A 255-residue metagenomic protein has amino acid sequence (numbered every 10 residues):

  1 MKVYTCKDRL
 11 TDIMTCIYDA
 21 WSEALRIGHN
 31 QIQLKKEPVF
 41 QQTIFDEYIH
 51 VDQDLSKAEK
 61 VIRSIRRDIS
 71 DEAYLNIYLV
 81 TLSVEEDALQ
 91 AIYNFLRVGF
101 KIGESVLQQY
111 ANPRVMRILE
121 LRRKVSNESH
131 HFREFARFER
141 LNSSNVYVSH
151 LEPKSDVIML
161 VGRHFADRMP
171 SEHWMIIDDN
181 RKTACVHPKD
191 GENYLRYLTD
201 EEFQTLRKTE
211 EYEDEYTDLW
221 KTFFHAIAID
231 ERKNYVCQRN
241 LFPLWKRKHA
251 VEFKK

Functional and structural regions predicted by a protein language model:
M1-D54: N-terminal ordered "arm"
M1-Y4, Y147, E202-T205: Glycine- and acidic
D12-E23, N94-V98, R163-D167, D218-H225: Short, hydrophobic/amphipathic alpha-helical patches that form generic packing surfaces within helical domains
Q33-R133: Charged, alpha-helical interface segments at or near domain boundaries
I49-Q53, K57, G191-T205: Acidic, Ser/Thr-rich peripheral helices and adjacent loops at domain boundaries
L75-V80, D179-N180, K233-R239: Short coil/turn segments at secondary-structure boundaries
S105-R196: Internal, well-folded beta-alpha domain core
H173, A184-C185, K189, Q204-K255: Long, compositionally biased intrinsically disordered terminal regions
